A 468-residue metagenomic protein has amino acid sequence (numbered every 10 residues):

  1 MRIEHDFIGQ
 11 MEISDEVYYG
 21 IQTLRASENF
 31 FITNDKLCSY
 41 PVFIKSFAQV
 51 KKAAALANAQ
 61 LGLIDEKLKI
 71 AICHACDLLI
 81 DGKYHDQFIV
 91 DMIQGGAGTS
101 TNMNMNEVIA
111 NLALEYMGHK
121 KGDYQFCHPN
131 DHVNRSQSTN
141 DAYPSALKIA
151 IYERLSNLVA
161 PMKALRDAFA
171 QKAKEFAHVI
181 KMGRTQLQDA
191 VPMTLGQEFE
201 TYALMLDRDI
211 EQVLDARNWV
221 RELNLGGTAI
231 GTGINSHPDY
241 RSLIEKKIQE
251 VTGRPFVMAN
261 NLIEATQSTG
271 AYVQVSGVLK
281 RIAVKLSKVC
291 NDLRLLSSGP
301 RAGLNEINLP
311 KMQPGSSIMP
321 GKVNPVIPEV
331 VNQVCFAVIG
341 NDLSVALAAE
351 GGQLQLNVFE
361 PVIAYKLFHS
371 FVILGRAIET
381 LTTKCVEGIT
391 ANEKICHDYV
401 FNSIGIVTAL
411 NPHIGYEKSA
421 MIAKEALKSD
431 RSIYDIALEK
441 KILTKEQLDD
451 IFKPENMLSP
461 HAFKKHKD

Functional and structural regions predicted by a protein language model:
M1-D468: Conserved, well-structured ligand/cofactor-binding cores
